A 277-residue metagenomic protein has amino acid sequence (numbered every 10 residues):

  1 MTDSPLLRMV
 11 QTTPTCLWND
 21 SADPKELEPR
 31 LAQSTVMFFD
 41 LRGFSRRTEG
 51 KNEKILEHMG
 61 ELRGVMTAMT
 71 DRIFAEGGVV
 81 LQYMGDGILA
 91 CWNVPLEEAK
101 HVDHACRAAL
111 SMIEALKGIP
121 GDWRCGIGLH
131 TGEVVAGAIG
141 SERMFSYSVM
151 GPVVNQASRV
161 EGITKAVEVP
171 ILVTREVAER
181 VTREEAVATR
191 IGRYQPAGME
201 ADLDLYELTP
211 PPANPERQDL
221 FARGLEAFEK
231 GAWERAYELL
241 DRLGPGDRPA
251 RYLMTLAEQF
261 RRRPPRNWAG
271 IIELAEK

Functional and structural regions predicted by a protein language model:
M1-V80, M84, I272-E276: Juxtacatalytic helix/coil linker segments that couple regulatory or sensory modules to the catalytic cores
L31-S34, D122-R124, E168: Conserved catalytic motifs of the protein kinase core domain
F39, R72-H104, L116-V154, A186 (+1 more regions): Catalytic core of nucleotidyl cyclases, primarily class III adenylyl/guanylyl cyclases
K54, H58-V65, H104-A108, M112 (+1 more regions): Hydrophobic alpha-helical membrane-association signature
G60, G151, N214-E216: Short helix-capping and inter-helix turn/linker motifs at the boundaries of alpha-helical repeat units
V134-A136, I163-R235, D241, D247-R266 (+1 more regions): Cytosolic regulatory/linker segments at or just downstream of nucleotide-handling modules in signal-transduction
